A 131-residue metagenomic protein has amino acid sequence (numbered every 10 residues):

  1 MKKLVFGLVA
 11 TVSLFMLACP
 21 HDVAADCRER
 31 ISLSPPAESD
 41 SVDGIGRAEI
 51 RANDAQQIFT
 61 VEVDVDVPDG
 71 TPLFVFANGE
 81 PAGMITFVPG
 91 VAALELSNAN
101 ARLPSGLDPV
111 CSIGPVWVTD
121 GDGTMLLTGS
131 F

Functional and structural regions predicted by a protein language model:
M1-L4: Positively charged n-region of N-terminal signal peptides that target proteins for export
G7-M16: Bacterial N-terminal signal peptides
C19-F131: N-terminal targeting/export leaders
